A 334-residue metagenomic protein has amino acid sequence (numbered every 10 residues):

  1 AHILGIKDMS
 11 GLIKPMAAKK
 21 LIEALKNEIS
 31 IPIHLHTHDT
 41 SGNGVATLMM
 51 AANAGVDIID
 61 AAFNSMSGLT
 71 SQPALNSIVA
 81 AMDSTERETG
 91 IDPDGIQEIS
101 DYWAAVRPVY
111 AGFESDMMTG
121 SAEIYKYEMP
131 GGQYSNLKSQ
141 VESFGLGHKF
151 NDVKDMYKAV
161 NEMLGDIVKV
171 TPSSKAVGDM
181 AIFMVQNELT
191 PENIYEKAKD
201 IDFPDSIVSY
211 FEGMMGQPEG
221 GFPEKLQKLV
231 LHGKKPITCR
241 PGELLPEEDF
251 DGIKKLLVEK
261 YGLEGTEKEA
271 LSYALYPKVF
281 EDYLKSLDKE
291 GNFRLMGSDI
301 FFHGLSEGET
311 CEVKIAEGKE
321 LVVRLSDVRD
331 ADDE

Functional and structural regions predicted by a protein language model:
A1-I33, M49-V56: Alpha/beta enzyme core
I6, H34-H38, A61-A62, G90-D101 (+1 more regions): Beta-strand segments within the central parallel beta-sheet cores of soluble alpha/beta enzyme folds
K7-G11, H36-G42, N64, A122: Active-site beta-loop-alpha junctions enriched in small/polar residues
D8, A54-S71: Glycine-rich phosphate-binding active-site loops on the catalytic face of alpha/beta enzymes
I22-S30, V79, D83, A104: Surface-exposed amphipathic alpha-helices with a cationic face
D39-A51, I58-A62, N76: Thiamine diphosphate
A46, S71, A80, T89-L146 (+1 more regions): Core active-site phosphate/anionic-ligand binding loop and the adjoining beta-turn-alpha structural block in enzyme
M118-S121, E128, G132-E334: Terminal or standalone catalytic/regulatory effector modules within metabolic enzymes and repeat proteins
